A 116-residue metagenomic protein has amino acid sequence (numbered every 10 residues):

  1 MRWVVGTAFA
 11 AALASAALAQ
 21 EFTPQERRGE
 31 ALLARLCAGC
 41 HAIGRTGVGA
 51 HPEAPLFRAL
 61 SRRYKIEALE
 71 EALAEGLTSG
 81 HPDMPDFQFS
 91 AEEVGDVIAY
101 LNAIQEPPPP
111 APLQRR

Functional and structural regions predicted by a protein language model:
M1-V4: Positively charged n-region of N-terminal signal peptides that target proteins for export
G6-A14: Bacterial N-terminal signal peptides
S15-L32: Electrostatic cytochrome c docking/interface patches
G29, A34-I43, V97: The canonical Cys-X-X-Cys-His
C40-T46, R62, N102: Detector for the c-type heme attachment site
G49-A54: Short cysteine/histidine-rich zinc-coordinating motifs and their immediately flanking basic loops
L56-A103: Extracytoplasmic electron-transfer domains, predominantly the class I c-type cytochrome c fold
Q114-R116: Short, solvent-exposed mixed-charge patches
